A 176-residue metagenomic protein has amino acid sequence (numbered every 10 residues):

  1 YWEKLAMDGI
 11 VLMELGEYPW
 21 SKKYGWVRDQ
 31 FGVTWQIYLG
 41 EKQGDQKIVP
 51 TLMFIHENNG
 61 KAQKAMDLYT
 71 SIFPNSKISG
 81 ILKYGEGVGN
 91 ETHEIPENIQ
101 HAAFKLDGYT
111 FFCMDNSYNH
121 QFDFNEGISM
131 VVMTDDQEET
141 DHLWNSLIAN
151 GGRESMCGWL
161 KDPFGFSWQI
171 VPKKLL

Functional and structural regions predicted by a protein language model:
Y1-Y24, S71-I72, G85-G87, L106-T110 (+2 more regions): Vicinal oxygen chelate
I10, E14, Q36-E91, S129-M130 (+2 more regions): N-terminal beta-strand motif that seeds the catalytic metal site of vicinal oxygen chelate
Y24-K42: Short, structured interface segments
A62-M66, E97, Q137-T140: A structural signal for well-ordered alpha-helical scaffolds and beta->alpha junctions
V88-E97, Q121: Acidic pyrophosphate-coordinating catalytic loop
I95-G108: Short, structured active-site "lid" loops
